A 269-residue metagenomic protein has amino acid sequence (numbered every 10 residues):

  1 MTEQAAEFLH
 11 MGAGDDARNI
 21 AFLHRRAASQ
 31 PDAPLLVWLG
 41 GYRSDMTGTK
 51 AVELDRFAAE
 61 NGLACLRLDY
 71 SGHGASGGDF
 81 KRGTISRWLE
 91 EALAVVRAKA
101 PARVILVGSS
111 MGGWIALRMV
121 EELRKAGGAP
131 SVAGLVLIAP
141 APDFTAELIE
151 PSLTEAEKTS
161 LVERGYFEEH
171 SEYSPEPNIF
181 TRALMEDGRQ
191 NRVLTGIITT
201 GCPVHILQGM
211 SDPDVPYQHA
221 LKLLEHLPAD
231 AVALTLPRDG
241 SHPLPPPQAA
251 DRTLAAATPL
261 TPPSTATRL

Functional and structural regions predicted by a protein language model:
M1-S29: N-terminal cap/lid segment of alpha/beta-hydrolase-fold proteins
H10-G12, A129-H226, D230-P237, S241-L269: The alpha/beta-hydrolase serine catalytic core
D32-G41: Short beta-strand element of the alpha/beta-hydrolase
Y42-D55, Q218: The serine-hydrolase catalytic nucleophile loop
R43, Y70-A75, P142, S241: Alpha/beta-hydrolase active-site loop signature
T49, E53-G77: Conserved alpha/beta-hydrolase
H73-K99: Catalytic nucleophile-loop/oxyanion-hole region of alpha/beta-hydrolase and closely related hydrolase-like folds
V95-A156: Primarily recognizes the serine-hydrolase "nucleophile elbow" in alpha/beta-hydrolase and SGNH/GDSL folds
